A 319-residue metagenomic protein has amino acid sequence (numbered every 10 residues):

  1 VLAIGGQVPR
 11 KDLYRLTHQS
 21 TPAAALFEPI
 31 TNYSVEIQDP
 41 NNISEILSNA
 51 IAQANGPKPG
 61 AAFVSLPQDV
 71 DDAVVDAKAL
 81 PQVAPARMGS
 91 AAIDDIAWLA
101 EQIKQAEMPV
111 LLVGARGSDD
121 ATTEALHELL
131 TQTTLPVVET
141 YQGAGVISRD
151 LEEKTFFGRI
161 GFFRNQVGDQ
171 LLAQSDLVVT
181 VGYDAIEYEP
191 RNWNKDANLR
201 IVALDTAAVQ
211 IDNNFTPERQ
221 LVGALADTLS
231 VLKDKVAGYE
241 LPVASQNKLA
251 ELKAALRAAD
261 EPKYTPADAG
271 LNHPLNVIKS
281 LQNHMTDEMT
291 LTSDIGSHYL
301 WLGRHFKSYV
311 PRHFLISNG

Functional and structural regions predicted by a protein language model:
V1-Y239, S280, H284-D287, P311: N-terminal alpha/beta PP-like core and its mobile active-site loop of ThDP/TPP-dependent enzymes
F63-S65, G114, A244-K248, D294-I295: Short coil/turn segments at secondary-structure boundaries
K78-L99, P242-L271: Long, charged amphipathic helices and adjacent flexible linkers at domain junctions
K253-G319: Active-site diphosphate/adenylate-binding microenvironment
